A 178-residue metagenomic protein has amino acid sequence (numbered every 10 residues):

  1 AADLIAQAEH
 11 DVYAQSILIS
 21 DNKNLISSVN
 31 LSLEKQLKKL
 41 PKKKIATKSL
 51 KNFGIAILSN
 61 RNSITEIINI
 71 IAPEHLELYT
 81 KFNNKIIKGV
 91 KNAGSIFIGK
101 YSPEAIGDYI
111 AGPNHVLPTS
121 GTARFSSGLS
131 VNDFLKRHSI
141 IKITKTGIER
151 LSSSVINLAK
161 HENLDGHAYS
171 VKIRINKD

Functional and structural regions predicted by a protein language model:
A1-K51, I55: A conserved active-site cap/scaffold subdomain adjacent to cofactor or substrate pockets
L25, S63, I86: Short phosphate-engaging motifs
S32, I67-I70: Short amphipathic alpha-helices in soluble, non-transmembrane regions that often serve as interface/regulatory elements
I55-R61: Short acidic-hydrophobic, aromatic-tinged amphipathic segments that line or gate anion-handling sites
N69-D178: C-terminal core of ALDH-fold dehydrogenases
